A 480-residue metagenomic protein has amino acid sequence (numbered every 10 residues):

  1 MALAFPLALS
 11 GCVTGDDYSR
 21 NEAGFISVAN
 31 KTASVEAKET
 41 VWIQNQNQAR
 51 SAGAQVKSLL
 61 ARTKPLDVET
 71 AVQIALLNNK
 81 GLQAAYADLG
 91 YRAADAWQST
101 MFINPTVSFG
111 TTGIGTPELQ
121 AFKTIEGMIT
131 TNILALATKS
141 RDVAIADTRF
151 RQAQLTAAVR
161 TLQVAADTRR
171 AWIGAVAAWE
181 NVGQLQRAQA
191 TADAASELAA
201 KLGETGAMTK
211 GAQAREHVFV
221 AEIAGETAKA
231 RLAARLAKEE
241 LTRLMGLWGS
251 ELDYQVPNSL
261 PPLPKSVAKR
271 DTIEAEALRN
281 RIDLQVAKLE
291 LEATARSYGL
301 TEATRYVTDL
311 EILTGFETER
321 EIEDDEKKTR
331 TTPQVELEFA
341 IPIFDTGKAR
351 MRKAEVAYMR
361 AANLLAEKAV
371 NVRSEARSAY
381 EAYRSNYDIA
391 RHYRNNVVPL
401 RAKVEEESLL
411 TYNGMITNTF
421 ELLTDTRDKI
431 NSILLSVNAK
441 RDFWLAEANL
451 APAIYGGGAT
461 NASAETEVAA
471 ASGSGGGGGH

Functional and structural regions predicted by a protein language model:
M1-I74, R231-T272, E276, N449-H480: Terminal intrinsically disordered/low-complexity segments used for targeting and assembly
V13, T138-K139, T148, L155-E276 (+4 more regions): Periplasmic alpha-helical coiled-coil/stalk elements that build and connect Gram-negative outer-membrane
A54-K64, S108-A135, D142, V256-V267 (+4 more regions): Small/polar, glycine/serine/threonine/aspartate-rich low-complexity segments that form flexible
A71, N78, A85, N132 (+22 more regions): Amphipathic alpha-helical coiled-coil segments and their boundaries
Q73-A84, G90-P105, E118, G127-I145 (+6 more regions): A glycine-/polar-enriched beta->alpha junction
E222-S250, L364, K368, L400-G456: Short segments within alpha-helical structural elements
